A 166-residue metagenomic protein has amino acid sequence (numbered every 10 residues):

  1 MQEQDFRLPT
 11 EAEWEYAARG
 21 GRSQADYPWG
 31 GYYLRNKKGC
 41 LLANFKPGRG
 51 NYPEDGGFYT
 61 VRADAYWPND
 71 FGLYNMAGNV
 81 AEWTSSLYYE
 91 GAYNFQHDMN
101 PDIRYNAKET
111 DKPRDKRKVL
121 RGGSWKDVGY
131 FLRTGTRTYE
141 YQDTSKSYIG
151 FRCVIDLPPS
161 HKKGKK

Functional and structural regions predicted by a protein language model:
M1-T134, K162-K166: Functional-site microenvironments in short loops/helix caps that host divalent-cation chemistry
S147-K162: Short, structured beta-strand segments at or near domain termini in extracellular proteins/domains
